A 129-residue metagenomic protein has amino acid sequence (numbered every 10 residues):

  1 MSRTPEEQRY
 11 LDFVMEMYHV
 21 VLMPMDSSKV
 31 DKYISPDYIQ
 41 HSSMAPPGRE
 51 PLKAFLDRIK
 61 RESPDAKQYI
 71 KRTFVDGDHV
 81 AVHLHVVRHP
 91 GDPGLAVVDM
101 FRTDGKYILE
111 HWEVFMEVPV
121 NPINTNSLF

Functional and structural regions predicted by a protein language model:
M1-F129: C-terminal and inter-domain tail/linker signature
